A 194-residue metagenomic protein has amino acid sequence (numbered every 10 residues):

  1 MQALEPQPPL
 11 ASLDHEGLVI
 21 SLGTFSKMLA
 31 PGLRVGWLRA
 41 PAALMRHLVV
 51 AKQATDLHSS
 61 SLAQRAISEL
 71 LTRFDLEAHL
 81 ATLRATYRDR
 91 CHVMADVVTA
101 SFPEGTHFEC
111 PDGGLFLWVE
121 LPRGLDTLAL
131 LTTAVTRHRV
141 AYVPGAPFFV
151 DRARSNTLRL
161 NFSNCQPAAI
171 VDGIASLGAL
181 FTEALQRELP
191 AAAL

Functional and structural regions predicted by a protein language model:
M1-L194: PLP-dependent class I/II
